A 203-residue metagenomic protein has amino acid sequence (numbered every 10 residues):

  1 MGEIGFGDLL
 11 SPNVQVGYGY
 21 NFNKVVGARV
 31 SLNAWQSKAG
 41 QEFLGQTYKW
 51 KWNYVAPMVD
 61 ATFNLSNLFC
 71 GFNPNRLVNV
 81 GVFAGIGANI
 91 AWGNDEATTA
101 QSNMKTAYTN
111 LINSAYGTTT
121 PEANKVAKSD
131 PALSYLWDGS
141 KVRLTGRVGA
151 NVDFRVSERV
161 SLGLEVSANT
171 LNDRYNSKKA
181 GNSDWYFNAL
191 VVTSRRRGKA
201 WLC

Functional and structural regions predicted by a protein language model:
M1, A28-V30, P57-V59, V78-I86 (+3 more regions): Transmembrane beta-strands of outer-membrane beta-barrel proteins
M1, L32-K38, L65, I86-W92 (+2 more regions): Transmembrane beta-strands of outer-membrane beta-barrel pores
M1-G17: Short glycine/proline- and aromatic-enriched beta-strand/turn motifs that initiate or cap beta-hairpins
G2-I4, Q41-W50, Y54, A132-D138 (+1 more regions): Extracellular loop and loop/strand-boundary signature of outer-membrane beta-barrel proteins
F6-S11, K51-N53, P74-R76, D138-T145 (+1 more regions): Short sequence motifs at beta-strands and strand-loop junctions characteristic of Gram-negative outer-membrane
V16-Y20, V59-L65, A84-A88, G146-V156 (+2 more regions): Residues on the lipid-exposed face of transmembrane beta-strands in outer-membrane beta-barrel proteins
K24-V25, N67-V80, V156-R159, K199-C203: Short loop/turn motifs that connect adjacent beta-strands in outer-membrane beta-barrel proteins
S31-V55, N64-N75, A97-S102, E122-N124: Outer-membrane beta-barrel translocator/channel fold
